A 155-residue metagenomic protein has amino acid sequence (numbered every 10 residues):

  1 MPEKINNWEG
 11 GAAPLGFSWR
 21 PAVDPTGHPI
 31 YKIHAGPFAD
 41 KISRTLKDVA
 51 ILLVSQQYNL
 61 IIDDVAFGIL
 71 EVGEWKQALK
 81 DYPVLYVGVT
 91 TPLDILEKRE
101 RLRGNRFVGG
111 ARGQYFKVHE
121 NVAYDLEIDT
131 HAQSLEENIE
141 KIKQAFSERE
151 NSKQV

Functional and structural regions predicted by a protein language model:
M1-I5, L70-E71, E136: Active-site-proximal flexible loops/turns
M1-K41: Conserved substrate/cofactor phosphate-moiety recognition/catalytic segment in nucleotide-dependent phosphotransferases
P2-G10, K80, R101-N105, S147: A generic structural signal for secondary-structure junctions that act as hinges or helix/strand caps at the edges
W19-V23, S43-D48, A66, Y86-V87 (+1 more regions): Short hydrophobic/aromatic-rich motifs at helix boundaries and adjacent loops
G36-K47, T90-L93, E136-I139: Amphipathic alpha-helical transducer elements in NTP-driven molecular machines
A50, V54-N105, A111: ATP-dependent NMP and nucleoside kinases share a basic, alpha-helical "lid"
L93, K98-V155: Small-molecule kinase domains that catalyze NTP-dependent phosphoryl transfer to phosphate-bearing small molecules
